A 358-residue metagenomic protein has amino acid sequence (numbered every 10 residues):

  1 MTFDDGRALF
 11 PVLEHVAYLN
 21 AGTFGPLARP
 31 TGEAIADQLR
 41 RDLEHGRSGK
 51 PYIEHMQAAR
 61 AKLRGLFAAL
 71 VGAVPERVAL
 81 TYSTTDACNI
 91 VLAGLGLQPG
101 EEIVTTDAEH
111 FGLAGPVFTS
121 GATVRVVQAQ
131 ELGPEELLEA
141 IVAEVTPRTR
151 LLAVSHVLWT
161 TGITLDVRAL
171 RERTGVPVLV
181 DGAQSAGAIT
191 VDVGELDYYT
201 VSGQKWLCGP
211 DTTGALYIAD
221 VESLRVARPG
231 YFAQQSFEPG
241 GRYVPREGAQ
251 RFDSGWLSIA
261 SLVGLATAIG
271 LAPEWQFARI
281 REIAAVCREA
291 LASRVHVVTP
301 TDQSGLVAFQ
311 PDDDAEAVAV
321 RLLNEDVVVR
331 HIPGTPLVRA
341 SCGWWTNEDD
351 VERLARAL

Functional and structural regions predicted by a protein language model:
M1-L358: Pyridoxal 5′-phosphate
